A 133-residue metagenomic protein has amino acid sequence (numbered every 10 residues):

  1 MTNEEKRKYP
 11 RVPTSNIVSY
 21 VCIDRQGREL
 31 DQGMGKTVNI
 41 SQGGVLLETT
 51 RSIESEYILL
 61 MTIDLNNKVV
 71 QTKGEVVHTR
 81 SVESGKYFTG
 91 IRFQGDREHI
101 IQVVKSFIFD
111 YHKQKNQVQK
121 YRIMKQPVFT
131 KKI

Functional and structural regions predicted by a protein language model:
M1-I40, S106-I133: N-terminal helix initiation/capping motif
T14, G33, V70-T72, Y87: Hydrophobic core residues within well-ordered beta-strands of beta-rich domains
V18-I23, E56-V69: Short conserved beta-strand and strand-loop elements enriched in small hydrophobics with frequent Asp/Gly
S19, S55, Y87-S106: Short solvent-exposed strand/turn elements
Y20, N39, V76-H78, G95: A residue-level detector for short acidic-glycine micro-motifs
I23, Q42, T79-S84: Short, conserved beta-turn/loop elements at beta-strand boundaries and strand-helix junctions
D24-L60, G90: Short strand-loop-strand
G35, T72-T79: Short beta-strand-centered aromatic/proline hotspots
